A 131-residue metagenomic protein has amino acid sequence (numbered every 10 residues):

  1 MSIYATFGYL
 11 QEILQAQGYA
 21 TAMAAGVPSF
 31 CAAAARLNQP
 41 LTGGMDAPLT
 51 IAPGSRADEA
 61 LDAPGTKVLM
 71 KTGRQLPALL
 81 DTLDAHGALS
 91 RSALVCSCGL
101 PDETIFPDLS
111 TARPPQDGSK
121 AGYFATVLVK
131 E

Functional and structural regions predicted by a protein language model:
S2-A63, G118: Class I SAM-dependent methyltransferase SAM-binding "motif I" and its flanking Rossmann-like core
L61-E131: A contiguous loop/helix-start segment that scaffolds small-molecule binding in enzyme catalytic cores
